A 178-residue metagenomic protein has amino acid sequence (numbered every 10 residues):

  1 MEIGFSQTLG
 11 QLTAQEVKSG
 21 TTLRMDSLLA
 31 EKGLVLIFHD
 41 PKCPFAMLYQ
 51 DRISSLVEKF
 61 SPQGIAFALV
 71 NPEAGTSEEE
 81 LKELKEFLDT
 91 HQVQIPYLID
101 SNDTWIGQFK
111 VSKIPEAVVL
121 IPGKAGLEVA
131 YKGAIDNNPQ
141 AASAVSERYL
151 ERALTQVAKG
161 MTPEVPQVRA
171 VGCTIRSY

Functional and structural regions predicted by a protein language model:
M1-Q15: N-terminal targeting signals for export/organelle localization
L12-L34: A short beta-strand-turn-helix
L28-M47, L154: Short active-site neighborhood of thiol/selenol oxidoreductases, capturing the structured segment around
E31-L34, Q63-F67, V93-P96, I114: Loop/turn elements at helix/coil->beta-strand transitions in domains of secreted/extracellular proteins
D40-K42, N71-T76, P139-S143: Second-shell loop/turn segments in exported
M47-T90, S101-G107: Structural microenvironment flanking redox-active thiols in thiol-disulfide oxidoreductases
E86-V129: Short, internal strand/loop/helix patches that form the active-site neighborhood or redox-interaction surface
I121-Y178: Thiol-/selenol-based redox modules, centered on thioredoxin-like and closely related oxidoreductase domains
